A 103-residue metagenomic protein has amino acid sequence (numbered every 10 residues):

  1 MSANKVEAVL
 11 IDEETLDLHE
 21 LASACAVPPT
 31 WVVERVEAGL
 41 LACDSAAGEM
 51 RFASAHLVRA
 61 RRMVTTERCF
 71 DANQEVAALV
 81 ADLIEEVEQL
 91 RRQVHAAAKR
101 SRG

Functional and structural regions predicted by a protein language model:
S2-S23, P29-V33, E37-G103: Arg/Lys-rich, alpha-helical DNA-contact motif
